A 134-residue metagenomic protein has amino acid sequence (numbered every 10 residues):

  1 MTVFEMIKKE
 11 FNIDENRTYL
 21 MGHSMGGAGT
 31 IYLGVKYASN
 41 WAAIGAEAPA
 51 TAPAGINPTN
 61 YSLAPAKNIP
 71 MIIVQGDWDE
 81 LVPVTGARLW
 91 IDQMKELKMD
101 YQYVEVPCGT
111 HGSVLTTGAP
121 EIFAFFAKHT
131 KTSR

Functional and structural regions predicted by a protein language model:
T2-M25, A38-N40: Gly/Ser-rich "nucleophile elbow"/oxyanion-hole loop immediately N-terminal to the catalytic nucleophile in hydrolases
L20-G22, E47, V74: Short beta-strand immediately N-terminal to the catalytic nucleophile in serine-hydrolase-like folds
S24, A50, D77, G109: Residue-level signal for short, function-critical loop segments
A28-I31, T51-A64, T85, L89: Alpha-helical scaffolding within the catalytic cores of extracellular/periplasmic polymer-degrading hydrolases
Y32-A42: Conserved hydrolase catalytic core segment
N40-T51: A conserved short beta-strand
P65-M71: Short, proline-enriched alpha-helix->beta-strand connector loops that line the catalytic pocket of alpha/beta-hydrolase
V74, E80-R134: C-terminal catalytic histidine-bearing segment of alpha/beta-hydrolase fold enzymes
